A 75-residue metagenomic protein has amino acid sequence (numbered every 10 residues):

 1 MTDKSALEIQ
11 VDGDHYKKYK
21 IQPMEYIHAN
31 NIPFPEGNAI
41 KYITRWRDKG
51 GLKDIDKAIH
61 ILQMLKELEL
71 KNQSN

Functional and structural regions predicted by a protein language model:
M1-N75: Intrinsically disordered, low-complexity regulatory regions that flank transcription factor DNA-binding cores
